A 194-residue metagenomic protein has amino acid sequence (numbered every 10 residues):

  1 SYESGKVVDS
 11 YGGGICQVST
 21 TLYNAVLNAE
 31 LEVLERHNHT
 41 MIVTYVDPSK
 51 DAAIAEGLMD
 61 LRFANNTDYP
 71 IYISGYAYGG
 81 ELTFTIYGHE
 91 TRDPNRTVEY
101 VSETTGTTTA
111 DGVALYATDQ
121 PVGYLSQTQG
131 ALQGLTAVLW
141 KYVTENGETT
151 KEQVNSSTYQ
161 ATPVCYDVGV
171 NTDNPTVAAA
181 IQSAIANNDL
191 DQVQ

Functional and structural regions predicted by a protein language model:
S1-Q194: Well-ordered beta-sheet/strand-loop patches within structured domains
